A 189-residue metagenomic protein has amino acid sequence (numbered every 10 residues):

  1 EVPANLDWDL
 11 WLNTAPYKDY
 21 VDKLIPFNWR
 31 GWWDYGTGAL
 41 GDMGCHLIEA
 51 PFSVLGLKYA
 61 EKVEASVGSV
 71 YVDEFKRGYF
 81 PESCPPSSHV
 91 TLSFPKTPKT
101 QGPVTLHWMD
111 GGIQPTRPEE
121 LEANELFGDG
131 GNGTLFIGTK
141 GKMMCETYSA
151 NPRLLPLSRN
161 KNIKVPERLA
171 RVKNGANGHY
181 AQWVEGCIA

Functional and structural regions predicted by a protein language model:
E1: Phosphate/diphosphate-binding glycine-rich loops and adjacent basic-rich segments that engage nucleotide
A4-A189: Glycine-rich, aromatic-lined ligand/substrate-binding cores of catalytic and carbohydrate-binding domains
